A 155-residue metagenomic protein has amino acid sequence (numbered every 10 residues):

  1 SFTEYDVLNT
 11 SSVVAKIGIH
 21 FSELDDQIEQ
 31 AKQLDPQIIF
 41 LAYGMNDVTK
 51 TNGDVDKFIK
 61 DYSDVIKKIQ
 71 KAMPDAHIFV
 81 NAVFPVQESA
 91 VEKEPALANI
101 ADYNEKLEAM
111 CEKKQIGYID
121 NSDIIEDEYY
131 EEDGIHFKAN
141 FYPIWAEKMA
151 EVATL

Functional and structural regions predicted by a protein language model:
S1-K60: Conserved SGNH/GDSL esterase-like catalytic core that processes O-acyl groups on lipids and polysaccharides
I28, I66, N104-E108: Short amphipathic alpha-helical segments and helix-helix/interface helices
K32, Q70-K71: N-terminal cationic-hydrophobic initiation segments that often serve targeting/anchoring roles
I38-A42, D47, H77-A82, G117-D120: Structural recognition of the beta-strand scaffold that forms the well-ordered cores of secreted hydrolase catalytic
V55-V65, A96-Y103: Charged helix-capping and loop-helix junction motifs
A72-M73, K114: Helix C-cap/helix->beta junction micro-motif
M73-V80, M149: A non-catalytic structural micro-motif
P85-L155: Catalytic His-Asp segment of secreted/periplasmic serine-dependent ester chemistry enzymes
